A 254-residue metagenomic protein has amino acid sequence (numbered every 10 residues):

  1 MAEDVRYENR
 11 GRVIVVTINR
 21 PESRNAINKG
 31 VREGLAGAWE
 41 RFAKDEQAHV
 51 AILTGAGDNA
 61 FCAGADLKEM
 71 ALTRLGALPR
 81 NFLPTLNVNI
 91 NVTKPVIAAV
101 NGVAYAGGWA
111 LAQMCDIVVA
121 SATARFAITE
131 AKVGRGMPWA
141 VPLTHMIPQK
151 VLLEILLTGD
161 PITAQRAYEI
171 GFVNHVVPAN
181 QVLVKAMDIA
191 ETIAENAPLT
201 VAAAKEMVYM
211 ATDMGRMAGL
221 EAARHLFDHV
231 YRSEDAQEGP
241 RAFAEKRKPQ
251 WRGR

Functional and structural regions predicted by a protein language model:
M1-D58, V184: Conserved CoA-thioester-binding segment of acyl-CoA-metabolizing enzymes
D4, E33, G55-N91, A104 (+2 more regions): Glycine- (often His-adjacent) and acidic-residue-rich active-site loop that binds/positions the CoA thioester
V16, R20, L35, L53 (+5 more regions): Terminal peptide-recognition signature
G30, G34, K185, L199 (+3 more regions): Charged catalytic carboxylate motif
I90-L199, R232-S233, Q237-R241, R247 (+1 more regions): Crotonase-fold acyl-CoA enzyme core
I155-L156, A204-V208, F227, F243: Short alpha-helical scaffolding segments that buttress acidic/His motifs in well-ordered protein cores
